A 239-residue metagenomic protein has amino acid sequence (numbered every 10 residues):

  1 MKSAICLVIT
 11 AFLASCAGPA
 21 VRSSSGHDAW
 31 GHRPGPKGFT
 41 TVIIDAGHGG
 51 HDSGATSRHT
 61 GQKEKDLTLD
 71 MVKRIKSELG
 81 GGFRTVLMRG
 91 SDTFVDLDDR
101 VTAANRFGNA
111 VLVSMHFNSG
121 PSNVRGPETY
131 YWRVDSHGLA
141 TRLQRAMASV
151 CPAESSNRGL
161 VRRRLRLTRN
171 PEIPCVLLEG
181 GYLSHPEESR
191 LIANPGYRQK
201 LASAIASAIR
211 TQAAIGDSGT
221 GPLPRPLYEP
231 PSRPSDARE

Functional and structural regions predicted by a protein language model:
K2-E239: Catalytic-site microenvironment of enzymes that process N-acetyl-hexosamine-containing cell-wall polysaccharides
